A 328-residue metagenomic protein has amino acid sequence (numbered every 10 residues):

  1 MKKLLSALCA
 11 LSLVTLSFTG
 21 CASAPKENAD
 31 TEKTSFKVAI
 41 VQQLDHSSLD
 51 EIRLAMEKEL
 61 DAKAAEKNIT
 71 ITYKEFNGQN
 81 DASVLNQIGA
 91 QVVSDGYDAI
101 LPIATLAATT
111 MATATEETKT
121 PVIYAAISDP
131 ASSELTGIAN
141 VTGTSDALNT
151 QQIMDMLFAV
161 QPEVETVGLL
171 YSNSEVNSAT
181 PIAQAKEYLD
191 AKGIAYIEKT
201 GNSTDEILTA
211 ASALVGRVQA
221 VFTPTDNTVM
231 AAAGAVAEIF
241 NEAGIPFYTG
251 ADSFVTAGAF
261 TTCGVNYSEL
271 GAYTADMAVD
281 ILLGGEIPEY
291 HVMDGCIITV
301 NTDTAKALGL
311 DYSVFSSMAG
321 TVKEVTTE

Functional and structural regions predicted by a protein language model:
M1-F36, E66, E328: Short, low-complexity disordered leader/linker segments with a strong preference for bacterial N-terminal type II
E32-K58, K63, K74-S83, T228: Extracytoplasmic "Venus flytrap"
V38, M56, D146-L189, Y290-K306: An alpha-beta-alpha
A39-V41, V92-T105, I123, V167-L170 (+2 more regions): Periplasmic-binding protein-like
G78-A99, T110-T113, L208-V218: Short, well-structured alpha-helical segments in soluble
T110, A114-T150, T249-T261: Flexible loop/hinge segments that line or gate small-molecule binding clefts
D129-T136, T142-T166, V265-G285: Hydrophobic alpha-helical segments within soluble ligand-binding/sensing domains
D280-E328: Hinge/cleft segment of the Venus flytrap/periplasmic-binding protein
